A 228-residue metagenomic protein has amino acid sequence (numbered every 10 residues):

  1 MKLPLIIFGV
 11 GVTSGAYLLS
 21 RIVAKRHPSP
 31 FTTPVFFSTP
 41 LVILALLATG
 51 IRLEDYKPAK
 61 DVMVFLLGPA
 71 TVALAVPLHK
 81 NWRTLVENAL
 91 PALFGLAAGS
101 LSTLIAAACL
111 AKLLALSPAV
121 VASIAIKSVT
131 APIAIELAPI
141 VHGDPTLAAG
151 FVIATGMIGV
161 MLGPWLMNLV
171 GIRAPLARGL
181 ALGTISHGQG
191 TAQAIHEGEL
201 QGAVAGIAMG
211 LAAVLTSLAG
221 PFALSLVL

Functional and structural regions predicted by a protein language model:
M1-T13, K57-V72, S117-I126, T146-A154 (+1 more regions): Structural signature of hydrophobic alpha-helical transmembrane segments
K2-T13, Y17-H79, T84-G95, G99: Helical membrane-embedded segments and adjacent short helical loop/helix-boundary regions of multi-pass membrane
P28-S29, I51, H79-L90, L114-A119 (+4 more regions): Juxtamembrane helix-boundary/capping and inter-helix hinge elements in multi-pass membrane proteins
F36-A48, G68-A73, F94-A107, A125-I135 (+2 more regions): Small-residue-rich segments of transmembrane alpha-helices in multi-pass membrane proteins, especially helix faces
F94-A134, T155-I172: Transmembrane alpha-helices that form the ion-translocation and gating core of multi-pass ion transport proteins
V120-L147, F151-T155, R173-L211: Alpha-helical membrane segments and immediately flanking helix-loop junctions that form or couple to the substrate/ion
L218-L228: Juxtamembrane boundary at the C-terminal end of a transmembrane helix
